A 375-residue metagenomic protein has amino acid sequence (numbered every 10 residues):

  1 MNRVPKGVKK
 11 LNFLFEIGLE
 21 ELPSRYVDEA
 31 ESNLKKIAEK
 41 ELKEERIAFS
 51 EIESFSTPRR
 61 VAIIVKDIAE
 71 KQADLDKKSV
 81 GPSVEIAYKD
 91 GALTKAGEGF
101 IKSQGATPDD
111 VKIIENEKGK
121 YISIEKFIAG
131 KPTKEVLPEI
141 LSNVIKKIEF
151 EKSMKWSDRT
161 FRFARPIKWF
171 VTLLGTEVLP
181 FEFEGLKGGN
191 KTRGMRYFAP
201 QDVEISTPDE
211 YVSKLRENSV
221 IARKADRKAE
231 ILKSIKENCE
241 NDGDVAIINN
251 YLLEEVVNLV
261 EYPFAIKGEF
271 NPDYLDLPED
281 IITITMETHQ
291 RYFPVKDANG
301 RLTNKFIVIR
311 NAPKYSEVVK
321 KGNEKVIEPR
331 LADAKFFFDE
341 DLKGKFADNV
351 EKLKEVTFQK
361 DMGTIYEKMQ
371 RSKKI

Functional and structural regions predicted by a protein language model:
V4, V8-L275, D280-I282: Long, basic N-terminal domains or extensions that often function in RNA/ssDNA interaction or organelle/cellular
K9-L11, F49-S50, F170, D348-N349 (+2 more regions): Non-catalytic regulatory/linker segments of enzymes
K35, E39, E328, S372-K373: Structural signal for well-ordered, non-membrane alpha-helices
K168, I247-K360, T364-Q370: Catalytic nucleotidyl-transfer cores of nucleotide-processing enzymes
S234-N238, K352, K374-I375: A general alpha-helix detector
